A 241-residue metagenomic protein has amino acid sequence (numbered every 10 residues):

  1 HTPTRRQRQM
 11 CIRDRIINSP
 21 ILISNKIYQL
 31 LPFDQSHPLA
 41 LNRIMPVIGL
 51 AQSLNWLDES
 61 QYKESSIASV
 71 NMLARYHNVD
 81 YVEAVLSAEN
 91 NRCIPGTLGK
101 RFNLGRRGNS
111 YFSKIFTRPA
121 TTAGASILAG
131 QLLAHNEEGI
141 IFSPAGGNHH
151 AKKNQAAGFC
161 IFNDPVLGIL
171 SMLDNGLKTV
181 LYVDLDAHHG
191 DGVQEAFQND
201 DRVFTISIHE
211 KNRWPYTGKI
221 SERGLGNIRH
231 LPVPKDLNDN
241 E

Functional and structural regions predicted by a protein language model:
H1-D14: Single conserved hydrophobic/aromatic residue that forms the stacking wall/gate of nucleotide- or nucleobase-binding
R13-E241: HDAC/HDAC-like amidohydrolase catalytic core signature
